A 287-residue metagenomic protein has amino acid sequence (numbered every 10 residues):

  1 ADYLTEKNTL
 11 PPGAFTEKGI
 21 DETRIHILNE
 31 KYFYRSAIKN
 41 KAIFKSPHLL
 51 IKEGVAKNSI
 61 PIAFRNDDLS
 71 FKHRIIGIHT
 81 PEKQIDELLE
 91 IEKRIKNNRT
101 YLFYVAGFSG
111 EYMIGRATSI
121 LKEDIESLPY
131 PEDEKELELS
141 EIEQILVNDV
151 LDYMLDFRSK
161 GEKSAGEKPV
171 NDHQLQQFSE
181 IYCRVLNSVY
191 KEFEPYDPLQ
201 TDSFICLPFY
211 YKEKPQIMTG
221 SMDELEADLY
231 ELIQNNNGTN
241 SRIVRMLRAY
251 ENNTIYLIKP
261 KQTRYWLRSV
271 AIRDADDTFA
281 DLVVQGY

Functional and structural regions predicted by a protein language model:
A1-E6, L10-G13, K122, P129-Y287: Non-catalytic DNA-recognition/assembly elements of restriction-modification systems
Y3, I25-I27, N40-F44, I62-H73 (+2 more regions): Short, surface-exposed loop/turn microsegments at beta-strand edges and helix-strand junctions
T5-N8, K45-L49, H73-I75, N253: Short, surface-exposed beta-edge/turn micro-motifs
F15-E17, G54-K57, R65-N66, I76 (+2 more regions): Short, glycine-/Ser/Thr-/acidic-enriched flexible segments
K18-A42: Sequence-specific dsDNA recognition surfaces
I38, I51-E53: Conserved helicase core region in the C-terminal RecA-like lobe
S46, H73-S127, Q262-L267, A271-Y287: Basic, amphipathic alpha-helical recognition segments used for DNA target recognition
S59-A63, D86-E90, L102-V105, E136-L139 (+2 more regions): Extended hydrophobic-aromatic, low-complexity segments
